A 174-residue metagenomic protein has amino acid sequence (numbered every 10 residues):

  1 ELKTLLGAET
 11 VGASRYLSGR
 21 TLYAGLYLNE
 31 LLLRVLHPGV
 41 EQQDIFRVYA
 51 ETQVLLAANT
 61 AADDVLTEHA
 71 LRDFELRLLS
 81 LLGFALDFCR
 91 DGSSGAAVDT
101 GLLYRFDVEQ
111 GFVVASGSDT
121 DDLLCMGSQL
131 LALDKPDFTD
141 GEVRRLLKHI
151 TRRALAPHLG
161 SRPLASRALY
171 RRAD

Functional and structural regions predicted by a protein language model:
E1-D174: Non-catalytic alpha-helical scaffolds and adjoining flexible linkers that form interface surfaces for assembly
